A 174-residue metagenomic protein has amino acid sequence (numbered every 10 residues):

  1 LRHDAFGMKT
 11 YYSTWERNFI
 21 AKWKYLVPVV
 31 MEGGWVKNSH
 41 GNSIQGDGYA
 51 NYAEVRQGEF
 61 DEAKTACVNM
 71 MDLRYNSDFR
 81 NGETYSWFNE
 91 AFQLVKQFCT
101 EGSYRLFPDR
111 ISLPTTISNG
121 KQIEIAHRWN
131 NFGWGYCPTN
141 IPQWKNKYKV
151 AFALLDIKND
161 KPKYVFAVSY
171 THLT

Functional and structural regions predicted by a protein language model:
L1-F79: Catalytic-core regions of glycoside hydrolase
F60-R110: Catalytic cores of secreted or luminal carbohydrate-active enzymes
T115-G120: Short, solvent-exposed loop/linker segments at the N-terminal edge of repeated beta-sheet extracellular domains
K121-I125: Structural beta-strand segments of beta-rich domains
A126-F132: Short edge beta-strand/loop segments characteristic of extracellular beta-sandwich folds
P138-A151: Short coil-to-beta strand junction motifs in C2/discoidin
A153-P162: Change "in extracellular beta-sheet-rich domains … of secreted and cell-surface proteins" to "in beta-sheet-rich domains
T171-T174: Conserved small/polar residues in nucleotide/adenosyl-binding loops
